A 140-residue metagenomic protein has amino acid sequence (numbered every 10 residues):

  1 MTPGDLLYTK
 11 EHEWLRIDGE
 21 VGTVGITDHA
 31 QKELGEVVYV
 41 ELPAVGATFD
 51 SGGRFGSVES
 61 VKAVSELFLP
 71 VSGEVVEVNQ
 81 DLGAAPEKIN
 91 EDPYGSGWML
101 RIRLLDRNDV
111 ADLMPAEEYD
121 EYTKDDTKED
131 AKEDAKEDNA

Functional and structural regions predicted by a protein language model:
M1-R54, E91, S96-T123, T127 (+1 more regions): Acidic, low-complexity mobile loops and tails
L7, E41, E59, S65-P70 (+1 more regions): Small beta-strand-rich domains/subdomains or short beta-sheet motifs embedded in larger alpha/beta proteins
L15-I17, V61, V78-D81, R107: Residue-level recognition of beta-strand microenvironments
Q31-K32, V45-T48, S72-V75, D81-G83: Short, charged/polar surface micro-motifs in flexible loops or helix N-caps
A63-V71, E77, E118-D126: A broadly tuned preference for mixed-charge, low-complexity surface segments
V76-L100: Aromatic- and Lys/Arg-enriched surface recognition patch
